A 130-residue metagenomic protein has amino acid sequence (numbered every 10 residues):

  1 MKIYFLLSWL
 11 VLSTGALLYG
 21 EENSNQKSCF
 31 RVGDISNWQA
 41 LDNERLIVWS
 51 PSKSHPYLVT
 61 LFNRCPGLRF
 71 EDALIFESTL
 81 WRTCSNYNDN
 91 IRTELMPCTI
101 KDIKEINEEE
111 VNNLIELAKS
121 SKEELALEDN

Functional and structural regions predicted by a protein language model:
Y4-S13: Sec-dependent N-terminal signal peptides
S8, D42, N107: Residues that line or immediately flank small-molecule/substrate-binding pockets and catalytic motifs
S13-G15, G20: N-terminal signal peptide c-region/cleavage motif recognized by signal peptidases
G20-L68, E124-L127: N-terminal secretory signal peptides
L61-E128: Helix-rich interaction surfaces within compact, conserved domain-sized segments that mediate assembly or partner
